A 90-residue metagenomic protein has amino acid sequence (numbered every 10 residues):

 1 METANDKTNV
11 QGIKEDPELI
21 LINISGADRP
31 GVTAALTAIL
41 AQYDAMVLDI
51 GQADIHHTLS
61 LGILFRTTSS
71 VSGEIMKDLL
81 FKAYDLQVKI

Functional and structural regions predicted by a protein language model:
E2-I90: A conserved regulatory-domain signal marking ACT and ACT-like small-molecule sensing domains and adjacent regulatory
